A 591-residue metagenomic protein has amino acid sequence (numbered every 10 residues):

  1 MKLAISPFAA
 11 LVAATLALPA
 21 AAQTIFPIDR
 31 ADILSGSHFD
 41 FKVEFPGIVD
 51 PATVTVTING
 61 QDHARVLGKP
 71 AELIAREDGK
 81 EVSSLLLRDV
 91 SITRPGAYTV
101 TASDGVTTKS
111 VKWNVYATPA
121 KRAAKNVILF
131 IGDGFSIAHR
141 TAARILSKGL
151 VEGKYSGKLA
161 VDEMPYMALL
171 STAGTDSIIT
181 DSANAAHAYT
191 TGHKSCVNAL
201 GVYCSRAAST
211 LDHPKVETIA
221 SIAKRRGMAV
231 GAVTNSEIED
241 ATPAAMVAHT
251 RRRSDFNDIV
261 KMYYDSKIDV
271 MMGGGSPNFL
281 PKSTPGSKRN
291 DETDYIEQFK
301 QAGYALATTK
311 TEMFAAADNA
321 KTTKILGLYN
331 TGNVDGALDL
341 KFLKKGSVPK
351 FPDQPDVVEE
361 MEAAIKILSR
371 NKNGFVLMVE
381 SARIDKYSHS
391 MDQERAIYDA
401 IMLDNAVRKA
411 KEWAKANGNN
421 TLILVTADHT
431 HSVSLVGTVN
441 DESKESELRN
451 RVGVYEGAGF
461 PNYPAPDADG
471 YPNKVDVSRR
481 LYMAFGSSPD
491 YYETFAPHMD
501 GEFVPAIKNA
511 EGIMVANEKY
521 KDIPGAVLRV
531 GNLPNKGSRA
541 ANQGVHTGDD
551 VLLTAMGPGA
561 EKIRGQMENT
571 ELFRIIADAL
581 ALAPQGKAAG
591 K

Functional and structural regions predicted by a protein language model:
M1-F8: Bacterial N-terminal signal peptides that target proteins for export
A17-P19: N-terminal signal peptide c-region/cleavage motif recognized by signal peptidases
Q23-P119: Beta-strand-enriched, solvent-exposed domains that form extended recognition/catalytic surfaces
F39-F41, F135-H187, C196, E239-G590: A post-motif C-terminal structural segment
G60, L86-F130, S136-K154, Y295 (+1 more regions): N-terminal hydrophobic targeting/anchoring segments and the immediately downstream early-domain regions of hydrolases
A117-K121, T210-H213, E217-S221, R225-V233 (+2 more regions): A conserved hydrophobic secondary-structure block that centers on an alpha-helix together with its immediately flanking
L129-F130, A232, V425: Structural beta-sheet core signal
S195-H213: His/Cys-centered metal/cofactor-coordination and adjacent catalytic loops
